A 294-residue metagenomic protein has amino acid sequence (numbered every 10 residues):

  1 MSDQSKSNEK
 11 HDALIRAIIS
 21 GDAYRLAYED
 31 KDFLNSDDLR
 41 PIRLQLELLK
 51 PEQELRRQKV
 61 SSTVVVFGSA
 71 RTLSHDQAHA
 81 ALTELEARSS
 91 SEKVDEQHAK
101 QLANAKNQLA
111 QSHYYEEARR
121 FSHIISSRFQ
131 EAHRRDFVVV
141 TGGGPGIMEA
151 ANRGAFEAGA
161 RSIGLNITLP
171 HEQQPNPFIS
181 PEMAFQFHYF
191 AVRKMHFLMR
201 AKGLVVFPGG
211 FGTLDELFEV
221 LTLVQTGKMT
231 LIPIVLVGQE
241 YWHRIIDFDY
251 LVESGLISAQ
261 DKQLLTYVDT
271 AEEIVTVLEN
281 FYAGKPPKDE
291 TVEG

Functional and structural regions predicted by a protein language model:
A13, I18-L165: Glycine-rich beta-alpha loop segments
R56-K59, E131-H133, F156, N176-F178 (+3 more regions): Solvent-exposed alpha-helices and their adjacent loops that cap or buttress functional pockets in soluble metabolic
Q77-A78, A151-G154, Q174-P177, E216-E219 (+1 more regions): Short acidic, glycine/serine/threonine-rich loops at helix termini
A81-T83, F156-E157, E219-V224, Y250-E253 (+1 more regions): Short, solvent-exposed amphipathic alpha-helical segments in soluble enzyme and RNA/protein-processing domains
V140-T141, P145-F207: Phosphate/pyrophosphate-binding betaalpha-module
G159-E172, F207, L221-R244, Q260: Short, acidic/small-residue loops that bind anionic groups at enzyme active sites
H188-V235, A283-P286: Active-site/ligand-binding-proximal alpha/beta "capping" segment
L236-G294: C-terminal functional extensions of proteins
